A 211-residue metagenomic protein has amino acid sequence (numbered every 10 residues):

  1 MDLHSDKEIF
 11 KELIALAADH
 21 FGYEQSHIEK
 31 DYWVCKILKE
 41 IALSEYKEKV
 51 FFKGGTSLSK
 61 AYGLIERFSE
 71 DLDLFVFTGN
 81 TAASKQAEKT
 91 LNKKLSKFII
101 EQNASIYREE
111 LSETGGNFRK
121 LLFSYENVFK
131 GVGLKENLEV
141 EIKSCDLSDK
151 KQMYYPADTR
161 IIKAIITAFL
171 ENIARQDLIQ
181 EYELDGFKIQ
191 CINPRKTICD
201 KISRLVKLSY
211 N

Functional and structural regions predicted by a protein language model:
M1-K36: N-terminal regions immediately upstream of nucleotidyltransferase
H4-L13, L64-F75, F169-L178, K196-D200: Short, compositionally biased low-complexity segments
A15-G22, L72-A82: Glycine-/proline-rich flexible loop or hinge segments
L16, C35-K39, A104, R108-N211: Catalytic cores of NTP-dependent nucleotidyl/adenyl transfer enzymes across multiple folds
G22-E29, A83, A87, G186 (+2 more regions): Conserved aromatic-histidine-acidic binding/catalytic patches
A42-L72, F77-T78: Active-site nucleotide-donor binding segment shared across nucleotidyl transfer reactions
A61-I65, K85-K89, K151-M153: Short, conserved acidic/polar surface loops in the N-terminal third of protein domains
V76-E113: Metal-dependent nucleotidyltransferase catalytic core
